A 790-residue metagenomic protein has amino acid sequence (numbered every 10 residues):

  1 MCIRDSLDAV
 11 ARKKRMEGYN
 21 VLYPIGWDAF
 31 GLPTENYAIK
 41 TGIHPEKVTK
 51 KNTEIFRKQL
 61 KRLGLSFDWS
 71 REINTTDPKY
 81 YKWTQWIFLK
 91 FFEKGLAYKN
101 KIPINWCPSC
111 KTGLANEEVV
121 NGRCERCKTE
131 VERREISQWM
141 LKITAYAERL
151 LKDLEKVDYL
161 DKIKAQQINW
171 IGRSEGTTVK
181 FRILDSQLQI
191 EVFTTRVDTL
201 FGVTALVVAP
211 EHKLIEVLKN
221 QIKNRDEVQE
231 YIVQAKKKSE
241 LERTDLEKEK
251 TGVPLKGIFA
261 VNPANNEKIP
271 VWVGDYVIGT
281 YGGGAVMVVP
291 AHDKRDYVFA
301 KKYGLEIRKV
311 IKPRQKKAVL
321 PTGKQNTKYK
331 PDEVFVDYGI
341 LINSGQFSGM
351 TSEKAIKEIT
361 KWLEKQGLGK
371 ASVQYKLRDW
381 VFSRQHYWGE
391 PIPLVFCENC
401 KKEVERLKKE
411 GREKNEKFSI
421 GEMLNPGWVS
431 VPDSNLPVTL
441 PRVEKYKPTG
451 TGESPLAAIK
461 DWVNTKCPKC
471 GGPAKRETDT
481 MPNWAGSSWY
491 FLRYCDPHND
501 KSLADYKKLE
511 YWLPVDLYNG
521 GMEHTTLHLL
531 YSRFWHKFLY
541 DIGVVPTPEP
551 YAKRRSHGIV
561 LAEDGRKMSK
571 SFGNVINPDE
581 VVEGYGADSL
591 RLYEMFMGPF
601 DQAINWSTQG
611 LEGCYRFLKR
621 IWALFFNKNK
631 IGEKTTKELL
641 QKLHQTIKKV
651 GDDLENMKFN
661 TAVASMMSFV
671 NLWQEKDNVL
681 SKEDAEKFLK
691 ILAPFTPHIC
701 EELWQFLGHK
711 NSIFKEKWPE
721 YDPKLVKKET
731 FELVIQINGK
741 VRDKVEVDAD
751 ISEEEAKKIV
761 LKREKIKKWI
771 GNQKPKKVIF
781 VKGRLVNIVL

Functional and structural regions predicted by a protein language model:
M1-I3: Short, small-residue-biased leader/transition segments that mark boundaries at the very start of proteins
R12-N20, K40-E46, K58, R62-S66 (+17 more regions): Secondary-structure transition/capping motifs at alpha-helix termini and the adjoining loop/turn into the next element
L22-P33, I73-K79, P103-S109, P313-K316 (+1 more regions): Short, solvent-exposed turn/loop segments enriched in Gly/Ser/Thr/Pro and often Arg
D28, E93-P108, T199, A371-V404 (+7 more regions): Helix-rich, typically C-terminal accessory recognition domains appended to large enzymatic cores
K40-L184, Q189-I190, V197, K213 (+8 more regions): Residue patterns forming the tRNA-binding/recognition surfaces of aminoacyl-tRNA synthetases and related DALR
T84-I307, I311-K312, V319, I691 (+3 more regions): NTP-handling and nucleic-acid-processing catalytic cores
L188, V197, A209, I222-R225 (+13 more regions): Basic, alpha-helical terminal appendages of large translation-related enzymes
I258-Y281, V463-Q602: Alpha-helical recognition segments enriched in aromatics with Gly/Pro capping that present substrate-recognition
